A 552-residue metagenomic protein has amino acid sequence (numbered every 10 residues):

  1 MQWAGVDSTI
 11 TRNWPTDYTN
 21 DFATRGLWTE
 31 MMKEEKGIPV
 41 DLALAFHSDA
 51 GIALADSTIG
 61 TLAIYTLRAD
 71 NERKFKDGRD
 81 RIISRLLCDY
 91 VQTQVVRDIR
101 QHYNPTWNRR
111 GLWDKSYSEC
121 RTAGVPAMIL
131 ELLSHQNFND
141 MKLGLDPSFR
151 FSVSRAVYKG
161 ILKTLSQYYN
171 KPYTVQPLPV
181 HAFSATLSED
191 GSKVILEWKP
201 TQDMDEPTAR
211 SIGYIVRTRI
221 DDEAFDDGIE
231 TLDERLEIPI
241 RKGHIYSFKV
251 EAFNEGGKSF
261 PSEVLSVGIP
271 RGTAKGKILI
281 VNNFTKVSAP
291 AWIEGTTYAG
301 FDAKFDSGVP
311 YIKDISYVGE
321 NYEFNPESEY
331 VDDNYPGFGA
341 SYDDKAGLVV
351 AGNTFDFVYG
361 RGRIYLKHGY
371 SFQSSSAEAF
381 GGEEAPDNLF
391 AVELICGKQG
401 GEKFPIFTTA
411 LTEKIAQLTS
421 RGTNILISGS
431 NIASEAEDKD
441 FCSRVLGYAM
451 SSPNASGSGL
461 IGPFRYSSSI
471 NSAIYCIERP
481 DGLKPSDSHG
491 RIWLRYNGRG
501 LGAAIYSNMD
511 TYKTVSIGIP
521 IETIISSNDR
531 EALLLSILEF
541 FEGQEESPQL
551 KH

Functional and structural regions predicted by a protein language model:
M1-I59: Catalytic-core regions of hydrolytic enzymes
E35-K36, S48-R73, Y103-K171, G518-T523: Active-site-adjacent mobile loop/cap segments within catalytic or ligand-binding domains
T122-H135, A156, N388-A391, S420-I425 (+1 more regions): A glycine-centered loop/beta-turn motif at secondary-structure junctions
T164-T208, G256-G276: Pro/Thr/Ser/Gly-rich low-complexity, intrinsically disordered linker/stalk tracts
D226-D233: Short beta-strand segments within Ig-like beta-sandwich modules, predominantly Fibronectin type-III
E237-K258: Beta-strand-rich modules
V318-D440: Helical hinge/lid and interdomain linker segments adjacent to catalytic or ligand-binding clefts that mediate domain
K398-R491, R495-N497, A532-L533: A glycine-rich, often tryptophan-bearing local segment used as a flexible ligand/cofactor-contacting loop or short
